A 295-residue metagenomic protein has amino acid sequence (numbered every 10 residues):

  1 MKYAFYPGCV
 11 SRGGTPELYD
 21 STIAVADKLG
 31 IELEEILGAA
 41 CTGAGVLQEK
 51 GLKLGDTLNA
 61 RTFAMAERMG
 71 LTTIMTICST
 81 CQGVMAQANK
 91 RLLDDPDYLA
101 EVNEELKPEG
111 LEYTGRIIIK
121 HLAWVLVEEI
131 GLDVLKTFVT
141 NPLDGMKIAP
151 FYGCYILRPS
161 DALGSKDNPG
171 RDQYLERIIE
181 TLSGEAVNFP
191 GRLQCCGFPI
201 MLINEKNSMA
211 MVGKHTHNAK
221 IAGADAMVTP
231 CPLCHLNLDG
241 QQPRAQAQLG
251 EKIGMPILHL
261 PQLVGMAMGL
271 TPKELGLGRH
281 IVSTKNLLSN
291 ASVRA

Functional and structural regions predicted by a protein language model:
M1-A295: Iron-sulfur cluster-binding electron-transfer modules in prokaryotic oxidoreductases
